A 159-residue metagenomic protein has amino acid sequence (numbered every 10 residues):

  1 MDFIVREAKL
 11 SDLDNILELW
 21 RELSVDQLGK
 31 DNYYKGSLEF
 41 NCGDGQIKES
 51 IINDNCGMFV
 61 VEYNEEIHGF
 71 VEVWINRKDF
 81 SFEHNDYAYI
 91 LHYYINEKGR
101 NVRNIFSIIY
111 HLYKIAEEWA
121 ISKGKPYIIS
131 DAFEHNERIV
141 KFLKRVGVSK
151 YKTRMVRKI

Functional and structural regions predicted by a protein language model:
M1-D14: Conserved N-terminal entry element of GNAT/NAT acetyltransferase domains
V25-I47: Conserved GNAT-fold acetyl-CoA-binding loop/helix
G45-F59: A short helix-loop-beta-strand connector motif used in the catalytic cores of GNAT acetyltransferases and, in some
V60, E66-I75: Conserved beta-strand in the GNAT
I90-N104: A short, internal acetyl-CoA/4′-phosphopantetheine-binding micro-motif in the GNAT/acyltransferase core
N96, S107-P126: Conserved acyl-CoA
L112, I128-I139: Conserved beta-strand-loop-alpha-helix junction that forms the acyl-donor binding cleft
E134-K152: Conserved active-site alpha-helix within GNAT-family acetyltransferase domains
